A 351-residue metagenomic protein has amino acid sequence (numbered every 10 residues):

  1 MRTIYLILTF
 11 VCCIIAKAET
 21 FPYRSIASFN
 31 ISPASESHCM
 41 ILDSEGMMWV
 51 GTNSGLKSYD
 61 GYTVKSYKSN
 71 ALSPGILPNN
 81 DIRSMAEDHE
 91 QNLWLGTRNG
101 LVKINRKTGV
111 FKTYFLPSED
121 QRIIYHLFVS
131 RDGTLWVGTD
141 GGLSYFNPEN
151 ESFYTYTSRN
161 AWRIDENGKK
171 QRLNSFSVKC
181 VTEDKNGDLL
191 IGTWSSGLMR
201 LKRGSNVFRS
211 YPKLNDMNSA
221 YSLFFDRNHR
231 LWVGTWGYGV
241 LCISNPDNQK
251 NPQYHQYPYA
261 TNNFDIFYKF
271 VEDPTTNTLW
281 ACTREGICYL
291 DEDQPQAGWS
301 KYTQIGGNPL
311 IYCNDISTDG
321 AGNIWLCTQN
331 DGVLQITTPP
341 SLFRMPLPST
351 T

Functional and structural regions predicted by a protein language model:
M1-T351: Carboxylate-rich, polar loop motifs that coordinate divalent cations or form catalytic acidic clusters
